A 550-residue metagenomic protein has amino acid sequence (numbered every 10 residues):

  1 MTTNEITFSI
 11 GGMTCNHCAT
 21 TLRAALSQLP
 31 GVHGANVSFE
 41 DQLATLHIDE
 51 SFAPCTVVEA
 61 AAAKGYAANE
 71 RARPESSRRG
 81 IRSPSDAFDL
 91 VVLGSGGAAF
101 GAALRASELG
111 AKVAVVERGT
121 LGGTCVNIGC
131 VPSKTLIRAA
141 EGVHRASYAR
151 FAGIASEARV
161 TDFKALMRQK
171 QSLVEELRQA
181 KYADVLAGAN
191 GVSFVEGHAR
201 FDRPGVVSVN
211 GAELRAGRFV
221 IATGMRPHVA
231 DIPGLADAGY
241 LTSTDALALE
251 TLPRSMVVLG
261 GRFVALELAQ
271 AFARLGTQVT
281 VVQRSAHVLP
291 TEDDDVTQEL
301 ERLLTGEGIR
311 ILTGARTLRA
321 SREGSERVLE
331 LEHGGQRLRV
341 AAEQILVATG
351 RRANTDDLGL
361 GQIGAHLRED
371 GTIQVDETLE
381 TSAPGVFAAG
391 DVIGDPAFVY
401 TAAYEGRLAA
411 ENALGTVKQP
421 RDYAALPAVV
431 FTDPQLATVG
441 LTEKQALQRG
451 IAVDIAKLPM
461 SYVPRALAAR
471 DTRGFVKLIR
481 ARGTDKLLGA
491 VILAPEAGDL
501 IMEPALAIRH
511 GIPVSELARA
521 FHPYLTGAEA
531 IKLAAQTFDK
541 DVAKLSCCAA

Functional and structural regions predicted by a protein language model:
M1-V91: Flexible metal-binding regulatory segments at protein termini and peripheral loops
I81-A98, L252-R262: Beta1/beta-strand and adjacent pyrophosphate-binding region of the FAD-binding site in flavoprotein oxidoreductases
D86-A87, G97, L104-A111, V116-L252 (+6 more regions): Glycine-rich flavin
L93-A98, A102, S107-G119, T124 (+4 more regions): Flexible, glycine-rich terminal cap/loop adjacent to redox cofactors in electron-transfer oxidoreductases
C130, T223-V282, R310-I311, G361-T378 (+1 more regions): Glycine-rich dinucleotide-binding loop and its adjacent helix/turn
S156-E157, V192-E196, R200-S208, L214 (+5 more regions): A Rossmann-like FAD-binding core segment of flavoenzymes
A236-P253, R339-V417, A507: FAD-site-proximal beta/loop scaffold in flavoenzymes
